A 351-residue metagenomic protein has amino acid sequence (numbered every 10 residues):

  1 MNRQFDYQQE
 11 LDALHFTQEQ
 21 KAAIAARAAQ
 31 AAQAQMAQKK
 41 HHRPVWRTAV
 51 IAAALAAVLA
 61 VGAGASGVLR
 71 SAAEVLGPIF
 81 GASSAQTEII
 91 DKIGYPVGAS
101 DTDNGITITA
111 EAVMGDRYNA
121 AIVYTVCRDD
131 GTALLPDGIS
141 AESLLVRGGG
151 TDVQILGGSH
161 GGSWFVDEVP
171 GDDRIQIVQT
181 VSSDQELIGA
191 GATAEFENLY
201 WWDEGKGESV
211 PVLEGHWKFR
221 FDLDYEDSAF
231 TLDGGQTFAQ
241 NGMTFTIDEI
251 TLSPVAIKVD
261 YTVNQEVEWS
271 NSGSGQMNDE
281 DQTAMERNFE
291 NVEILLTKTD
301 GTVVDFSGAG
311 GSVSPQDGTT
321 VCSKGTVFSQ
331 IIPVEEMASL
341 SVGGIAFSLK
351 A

Functional and structural regions predicted by a protein language model:
M1-P44: Disordered, charged N-terminal biogenesis/targeting segments of membrane/secreted proteins
E19-A32, W46-S84, E88: Single-pass transmembrane signal-anchor helices and their membrane-water interface zones
G62-A351: Alpha-helical, hydrophobic structural elements that either
